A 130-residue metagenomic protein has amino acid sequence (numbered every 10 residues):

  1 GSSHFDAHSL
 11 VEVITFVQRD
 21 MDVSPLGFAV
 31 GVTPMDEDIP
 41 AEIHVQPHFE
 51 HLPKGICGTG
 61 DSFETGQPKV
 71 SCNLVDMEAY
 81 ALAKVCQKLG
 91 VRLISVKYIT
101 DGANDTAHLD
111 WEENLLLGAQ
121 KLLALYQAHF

Functional and structural regions predicted by a protein language model:
G1-F130: Glycine-rich phosphate- or other oxyanion-binding loops that anchor nucleotides, phosphorylated ligands
